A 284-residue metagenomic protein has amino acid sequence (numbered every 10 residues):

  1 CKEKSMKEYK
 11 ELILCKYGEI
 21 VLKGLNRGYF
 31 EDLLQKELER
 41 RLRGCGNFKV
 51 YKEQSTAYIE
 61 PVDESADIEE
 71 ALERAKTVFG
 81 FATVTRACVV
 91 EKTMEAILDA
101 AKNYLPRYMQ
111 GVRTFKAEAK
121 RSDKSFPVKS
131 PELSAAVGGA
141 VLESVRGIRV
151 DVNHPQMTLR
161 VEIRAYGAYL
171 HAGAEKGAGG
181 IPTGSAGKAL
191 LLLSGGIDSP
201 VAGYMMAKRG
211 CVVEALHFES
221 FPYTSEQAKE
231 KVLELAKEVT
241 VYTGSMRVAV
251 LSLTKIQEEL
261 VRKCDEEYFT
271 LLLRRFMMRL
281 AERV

Functional and structural regions predicted by a protein language model:
K2-L190, P200-K255, E267: RNA-binding accessory domains that recognize and position tRNA/RNA substrates
G196: Conserved G/P- and acidic residue-centered "switch" motifs that form tight phosphate/ATP-binding loops in soluble
V250, I256-V284: Conserved adenosine/adenylate-binding substructure
